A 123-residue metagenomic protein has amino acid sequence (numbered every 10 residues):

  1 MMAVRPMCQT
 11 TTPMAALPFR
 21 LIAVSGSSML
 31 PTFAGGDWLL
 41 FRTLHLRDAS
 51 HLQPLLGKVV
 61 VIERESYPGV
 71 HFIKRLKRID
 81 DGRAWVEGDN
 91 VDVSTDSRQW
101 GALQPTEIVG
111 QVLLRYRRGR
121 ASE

Functional and structural regions predicted by a protein language model:
M1-E123: Extended hydrophobic leader/signal-anchor segments used for secretion and membrane insertion
